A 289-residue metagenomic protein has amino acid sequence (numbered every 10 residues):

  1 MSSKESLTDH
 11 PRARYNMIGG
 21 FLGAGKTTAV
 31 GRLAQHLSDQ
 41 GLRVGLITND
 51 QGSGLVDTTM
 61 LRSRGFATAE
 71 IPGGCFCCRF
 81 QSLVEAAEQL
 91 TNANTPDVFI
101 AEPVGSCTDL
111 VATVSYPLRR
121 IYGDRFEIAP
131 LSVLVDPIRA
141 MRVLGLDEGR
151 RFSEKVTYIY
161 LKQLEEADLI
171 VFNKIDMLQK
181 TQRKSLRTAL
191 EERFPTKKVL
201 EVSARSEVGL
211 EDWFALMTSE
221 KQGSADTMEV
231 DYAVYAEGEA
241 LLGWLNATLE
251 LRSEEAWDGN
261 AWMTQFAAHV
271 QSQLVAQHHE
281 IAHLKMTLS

Functional and structural regions predicted by a protein language model:
S2-T28, A215, S219-S289: P-loop NTP-binding site
E5-G19, A24-Y158: Nucleotide-state-sensitive switch-loop elements of NTP-binding domains
M17, F99-G105, L169-K174, T248-E250: Short glycine-rich or small-residue beta-strand-to-loop segments that form or flank ligand, phosphate, metal/Fe-S
L42, N92-T95, R119, G123 (+6 more regions): Non-catalytic alpha-helical coupling and interface elements of nucleotide-dependent molecular machines and regulators
S53-G54, F76, C107, Q179 (+3 more regions): Alpha-helix N-cap/loop-to-helix initiation residues
G73, A129, E201-S203, Q277-L288: A generic structural motif
Q81-S82, A112-T113, T181-S185, D212 (+1 more regions): Generic recognition of short, well-ordered alpha-helical segments
T157-E239: Canonical P-loop GTPase G-domain recognition
